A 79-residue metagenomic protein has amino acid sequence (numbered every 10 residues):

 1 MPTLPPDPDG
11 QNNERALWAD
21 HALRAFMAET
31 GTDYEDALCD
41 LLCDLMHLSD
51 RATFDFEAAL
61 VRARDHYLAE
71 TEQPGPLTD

Functional and structural regions predicted by a protein language model:
M1-D36: N-terminal acidic leader/helix
L4, L60-V61: Active-site- or binding-pocket-proximal scaffold segments within functional domains
P6, L68-D79: Short, charged, intrinsically disordered terminal tails
G10-R15, L23, C43, H47 (+2 more regions): Low-complexity, compositionally biased segments
G31, F54, T71-G75: Residue-level signal for secondary-structure boundary elements
Y34-L60: An amphipathic alpha-helical micro-motif enriched in hydrophobic residues with embedded/adjacent acidic residues
R62-H66: Short acidic/histidine-centered micro-motifs embedded in hydrophobic/aromatic stretches that mark compact functional
